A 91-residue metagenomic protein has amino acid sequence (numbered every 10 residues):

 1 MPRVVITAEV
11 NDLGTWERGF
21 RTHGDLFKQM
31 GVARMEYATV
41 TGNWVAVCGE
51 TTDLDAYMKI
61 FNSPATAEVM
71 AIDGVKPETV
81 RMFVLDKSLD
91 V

Functional and structural regions predicted by a protein language model:
M1-V91: Short S/T/G/P-rich N-terminal loop/turn motif that feeds into the first structured element of a domain
